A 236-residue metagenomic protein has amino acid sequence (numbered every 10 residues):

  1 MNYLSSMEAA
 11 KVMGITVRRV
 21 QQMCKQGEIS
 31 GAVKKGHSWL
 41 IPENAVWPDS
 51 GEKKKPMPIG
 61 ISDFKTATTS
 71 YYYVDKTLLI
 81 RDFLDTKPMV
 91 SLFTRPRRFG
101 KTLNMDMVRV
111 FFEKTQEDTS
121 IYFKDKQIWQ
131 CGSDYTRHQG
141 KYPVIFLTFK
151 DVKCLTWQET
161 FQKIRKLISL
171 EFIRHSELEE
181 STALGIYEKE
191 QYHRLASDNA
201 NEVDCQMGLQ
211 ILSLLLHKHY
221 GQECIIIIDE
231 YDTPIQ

Functional and structural regions predicted by a protein language model:
M1-R19: Polyanion-binding surface elements
M7, I29-K53: Short helix-start
K54-A67: Charged, amphipathic alpha-helical linker segments immediately N-terminal to NTP-binding catalytic cores
P58-I61, F146, V152-E159, K163-Q206 (+1 more regions): Conserved P-loop NTPase mechanochemical-coupling segment
K65, D75, R81, V110-L178: P-loop NTPase motor core
I80-P88: Phosphate-binding P-loop
M89-M107: Walker A/P-loop nucleotide-binding motif
G221-Q236: Conserved P-loop NTPase "ATPase switch" module shared by AAA+ and STAND
